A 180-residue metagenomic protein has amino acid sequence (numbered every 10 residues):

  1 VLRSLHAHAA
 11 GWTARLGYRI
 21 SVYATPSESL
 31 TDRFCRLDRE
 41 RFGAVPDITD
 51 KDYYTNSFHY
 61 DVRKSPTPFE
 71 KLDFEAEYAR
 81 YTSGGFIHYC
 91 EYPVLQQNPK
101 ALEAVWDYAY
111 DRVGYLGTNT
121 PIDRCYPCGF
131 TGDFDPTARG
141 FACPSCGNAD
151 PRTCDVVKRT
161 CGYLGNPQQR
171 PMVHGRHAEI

Functional and structural regions predicted by a protein language model:
V1-I180: Long, C-terminal-biased catalytic regions of enzyme "large/alpha" subunits
